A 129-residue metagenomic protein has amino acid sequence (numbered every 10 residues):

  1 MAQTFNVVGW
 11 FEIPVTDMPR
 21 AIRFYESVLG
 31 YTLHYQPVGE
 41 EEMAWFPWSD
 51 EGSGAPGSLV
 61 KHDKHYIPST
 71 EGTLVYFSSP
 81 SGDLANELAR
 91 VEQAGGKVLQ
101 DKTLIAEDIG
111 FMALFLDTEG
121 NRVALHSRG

Functional and structural regions predicted by a protein language model:
A2-F5, E12-A55: Core segments of cupin and vicinal oxygen chelate
V8-T16, K64-R90, F111-L116: Vicinal oxygen chelate
A21-Y25, V91, G120: Conserved active-site tyrosine of GNAT-family acetyltransferases
G39-M43, A106-F111: Short acidic/glycine-enriched loop/turn segments that link adjacent beta-strands
F46-E51, F115-T118, R128: Active-site beta-strand termini and strand-to-loop segments that position acidic
G95, T118-E119: Residue-level recognition of short loop/turn positions
A106-I109, L125-G129: Short beta->alpha transition motifs characteristic of CBS
